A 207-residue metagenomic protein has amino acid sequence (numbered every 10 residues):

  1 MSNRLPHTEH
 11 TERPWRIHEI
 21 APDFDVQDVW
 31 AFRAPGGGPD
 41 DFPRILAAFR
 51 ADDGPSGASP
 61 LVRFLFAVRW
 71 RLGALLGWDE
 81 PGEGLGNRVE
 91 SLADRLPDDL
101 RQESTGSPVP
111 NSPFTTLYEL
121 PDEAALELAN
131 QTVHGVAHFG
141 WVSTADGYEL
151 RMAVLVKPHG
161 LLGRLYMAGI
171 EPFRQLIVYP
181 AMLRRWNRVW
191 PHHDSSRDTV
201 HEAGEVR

Functional and structural regions predicted by a protein language model:
M1-R101: Hydrophobic ligand-binding cavity/cleft-lining segments
Q27-A31, E123, E149-R151: Intrinsic-disorder/low-complexity, polar/charged segments enriched in Ser/Thr/Lys/Arg/Asp/Glu/Gln
F32-A34, L128, V154: Hydrophobic side chains in beta-strands
G82-E119, D198-H201: Short linear elements at protein peripheries
R101-T144: Hydrophobic-ligand binding "helix-grip"
E123-A125, V133-H134, D146-E149, W186-R207: Short terminal or interdomain "cap/linker" segment that borders an active site or interface and mediates
N130-A168: Beta-strand/loop substructures that line and gate deep hydrophobic ligand-binding cavities in soluble
Y166-S195: A conserved amphipathic terminal alpha-helix motif
